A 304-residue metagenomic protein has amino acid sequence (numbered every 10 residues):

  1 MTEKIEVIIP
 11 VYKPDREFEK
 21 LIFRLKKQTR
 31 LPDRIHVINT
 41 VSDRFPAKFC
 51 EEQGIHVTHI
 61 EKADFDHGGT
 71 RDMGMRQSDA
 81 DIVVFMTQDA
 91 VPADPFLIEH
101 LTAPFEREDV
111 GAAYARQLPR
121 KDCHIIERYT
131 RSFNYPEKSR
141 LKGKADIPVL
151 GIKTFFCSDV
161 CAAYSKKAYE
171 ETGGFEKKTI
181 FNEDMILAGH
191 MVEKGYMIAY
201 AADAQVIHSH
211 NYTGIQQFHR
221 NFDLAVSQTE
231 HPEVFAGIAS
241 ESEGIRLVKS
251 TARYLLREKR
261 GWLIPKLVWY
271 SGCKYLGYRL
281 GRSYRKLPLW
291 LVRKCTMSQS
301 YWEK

Functional and structural regions predicted by a protein language model:
P14-K27: Short, well-formed alpha-helical segments that are part of the catalytic scaffolds of diverse glycosyltransferases
N39-A47, V91: A conserved acidic beta->alpha catalytic loop
E61-S78: Glycine-rich, basic loop-to-helix element that forms the pyrophosphate-binding segment of sugar-nucleotide handling
V83: Short aromatic/hydrophobic "clamp" motif used to bind/position activated sugar donors
V91, P95-R128: Conserved donor NDP-sugar-binding/catalytic core segment of glycosyltransferases
K144-Y164, I180: A recurrent flexible, glycine/aromatic-enriched loop bordering the glycosyltransferase active site that acts as
A162-Y164, A168-G173, K178-Q205: A short, conserved alpha-helix in the catalytic core of glycosyltransferases
I198, A204-G277: Active-site-adjacent helix/loop segment of glycosyltransferases that harbors family-specific signature motifs
